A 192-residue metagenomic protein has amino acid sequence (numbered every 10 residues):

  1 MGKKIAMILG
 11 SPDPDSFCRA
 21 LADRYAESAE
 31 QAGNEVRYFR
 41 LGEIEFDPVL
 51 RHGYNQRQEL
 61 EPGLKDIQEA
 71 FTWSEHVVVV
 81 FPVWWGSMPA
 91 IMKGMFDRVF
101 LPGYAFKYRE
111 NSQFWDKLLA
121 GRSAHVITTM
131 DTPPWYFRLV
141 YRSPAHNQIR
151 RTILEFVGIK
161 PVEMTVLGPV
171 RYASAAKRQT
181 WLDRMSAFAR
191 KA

Functional and structural regions predicted by a protein language model:
G2-N34: N-terminal beta1-alpha1 ligand-phosphate binding loop
K3-K4, E35, S123-A124, P161: Residues at the starts of beta-strands that form the adenosine-phosphate
I8-G10, F39, V80, I127: Short hydrophobic segments within beta-strands
P12-D13, E43, D131: Short, glycine/serine-rich, charged loops/turns that create anion-binding and catalytic segments at active sites
N34-E45, T165-G168: A short beta-strand-loop structural module common to alpha/beta enzyme folds
L41-E59, K177-R178: N-terminal beta-loop-helix "entrance" segment that forms/cooperates in small-molecule cofactor or anionic ligand
E59-I149: Helix-loop-strand module that forms the ligand-binding subsite of alpha/beta enzymes
Y136-A192: Glycine-rich phosphate/pyrophosphate-binding loop and the adjoining helix
